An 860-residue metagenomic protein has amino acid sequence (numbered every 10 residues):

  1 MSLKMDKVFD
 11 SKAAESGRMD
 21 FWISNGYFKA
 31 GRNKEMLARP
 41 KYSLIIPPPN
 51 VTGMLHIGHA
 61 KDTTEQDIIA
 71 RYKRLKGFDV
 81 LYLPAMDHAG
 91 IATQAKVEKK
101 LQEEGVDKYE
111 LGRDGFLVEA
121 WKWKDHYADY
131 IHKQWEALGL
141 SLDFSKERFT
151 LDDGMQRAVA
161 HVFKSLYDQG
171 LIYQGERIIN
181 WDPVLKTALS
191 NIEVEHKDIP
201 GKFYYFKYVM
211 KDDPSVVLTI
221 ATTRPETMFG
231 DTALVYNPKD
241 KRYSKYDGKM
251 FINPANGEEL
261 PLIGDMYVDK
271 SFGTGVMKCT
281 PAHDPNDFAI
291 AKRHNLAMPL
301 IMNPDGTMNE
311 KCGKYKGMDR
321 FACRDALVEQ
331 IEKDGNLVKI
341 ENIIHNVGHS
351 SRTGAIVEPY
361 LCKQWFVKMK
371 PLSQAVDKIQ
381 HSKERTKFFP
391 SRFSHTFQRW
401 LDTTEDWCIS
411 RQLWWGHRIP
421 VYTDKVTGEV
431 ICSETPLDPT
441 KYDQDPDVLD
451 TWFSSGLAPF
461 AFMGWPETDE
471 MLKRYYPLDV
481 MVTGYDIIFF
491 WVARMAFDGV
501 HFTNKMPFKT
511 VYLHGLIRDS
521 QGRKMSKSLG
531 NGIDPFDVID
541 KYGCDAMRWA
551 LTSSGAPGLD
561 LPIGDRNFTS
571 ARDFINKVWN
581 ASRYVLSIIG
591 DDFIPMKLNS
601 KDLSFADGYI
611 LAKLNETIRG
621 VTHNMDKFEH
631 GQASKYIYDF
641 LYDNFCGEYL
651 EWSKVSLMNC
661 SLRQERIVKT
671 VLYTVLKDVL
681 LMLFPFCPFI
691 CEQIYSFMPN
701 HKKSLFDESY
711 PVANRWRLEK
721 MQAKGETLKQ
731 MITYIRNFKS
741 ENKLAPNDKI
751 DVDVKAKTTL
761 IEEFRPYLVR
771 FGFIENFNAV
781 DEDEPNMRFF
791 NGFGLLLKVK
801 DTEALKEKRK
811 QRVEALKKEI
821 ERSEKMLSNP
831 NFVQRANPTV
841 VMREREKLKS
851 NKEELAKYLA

Functional and structural regions predicted by a protein language model:
M1-D10, K378-R392, N599: Short, contiguous pre-domain boundary segments
S2-K239, I263, T280-R293, A297-C312 (+8 more regions): N-terminal, positively charged nucleic-acid-binding surface of large information/translation enzymes
L37-I46, I68, E104-D107, H132-G139 (+9 more regions): Active-site-adjacent bridging/hinge elements
G58-A70, G77, M86-D87, M155-A158 (+7 more regions): Structured ligand/cofactor/substrate-binding pocket environments in proteins
R71-D79, K100-R113, K133, A137-L142 (+16 more regions): Secondary-structure transition/capping motifs at alpha-helix termini and the adjoining loop/turn into the next element
E103-V118, T386-K387, F536, P557-T569: Short, polar/flexible loop-turn hinges at active-site or ligand-entry regions and domain interfaces
L185, N256, T353, D424-T427 (+1 more regions): Short Cys/His-rich metal-coordination motifs, predominantly Zn2+-binding knuckles/fingers
Y205, R399-F453, L457, H501-C544 (+1 more regions): Feature 926 captures the class I aminoacyl-tRNA synthetase adenylation module centered on the KMSKS loop
